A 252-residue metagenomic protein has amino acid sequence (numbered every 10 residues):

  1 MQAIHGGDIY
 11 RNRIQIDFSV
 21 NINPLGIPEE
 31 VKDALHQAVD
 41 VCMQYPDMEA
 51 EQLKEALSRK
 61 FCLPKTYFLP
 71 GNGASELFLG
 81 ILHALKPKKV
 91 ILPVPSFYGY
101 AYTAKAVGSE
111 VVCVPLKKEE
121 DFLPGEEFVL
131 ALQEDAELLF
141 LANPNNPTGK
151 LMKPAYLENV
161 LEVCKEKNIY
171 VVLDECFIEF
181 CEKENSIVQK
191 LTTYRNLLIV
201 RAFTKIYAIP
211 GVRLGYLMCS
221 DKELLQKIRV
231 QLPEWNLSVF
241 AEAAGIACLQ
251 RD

Functional and structural regions predicted by a protein language model:
M1-Q44: N-terminal "arm"/small-domain region of PLP-dependent enzymes with the aminotransferase-like
I16, L69, K89-I91: Conserved beta-strand elements of the Class I
G26-P28, N196-D252: PLP-dependent aminotransferase class I/II
P46, S58-L79, P93: Short loop-beta-helix segment that forms the pyridoxal 5′-phosphate
G73-P87, Y156, L173-F177, C181-E182 (+1 more regions): Glycine/small-residue-rich loop that forms an oxyanion/phosphate-binding "nest" at active or ligand-binding sites
A84-L141: PLP-dependent aminotransferase-like
V107, E166-K167, Y194-R195: Helix C-cap/helix->beta junction micro-motif
E119-E179: Active-site phosphate-binding strand-loop segment of PLP-dependent enzymes
